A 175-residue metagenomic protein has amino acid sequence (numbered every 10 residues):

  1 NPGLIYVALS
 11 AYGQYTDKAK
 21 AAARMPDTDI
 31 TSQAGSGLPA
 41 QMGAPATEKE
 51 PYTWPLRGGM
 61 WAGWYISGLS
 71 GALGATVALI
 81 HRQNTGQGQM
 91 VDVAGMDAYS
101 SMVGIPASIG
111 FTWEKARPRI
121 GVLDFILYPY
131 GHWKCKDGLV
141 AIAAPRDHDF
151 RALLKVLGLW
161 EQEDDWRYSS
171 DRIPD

Functional and structural regions predicted by a protein language model:
N1-N84: N-terminal helix-loop segment corresponding to the beta1-alpha1 unit of nucleotide/adenylate-binding folds
L9-Y12, M96, I105: Active-site pre-Tyr helix/loop in NAD(P)-dependent dehydrogenases
Q14, A40, S101, A141 (+1 more regions): Short, acidic Gly/Pro/Ser/Thr-rich loop/turn segments
A22-M25, G110-P118, L157: Short, surface-exposed loop/helix-turn segments at secondary-structure junctions that function as lids/hinges flanking
A34-L38, S70, V91-A98, P145: NAD(P)-dependent dehydrogenases' Rossmann-like dinucleotide-binding region
P39-T47, G68-Q89, S101, I105-T112 (+1 more regions): Oxidoreductase and adenylate-handling cofactor-binding alpha/beta cores
P55-I66, G88-M90, I120-D124, Y128-Y130 (+2 more regions): A short glycine-threonine-serine/GTX helix/turn-capping micro-motif
Y128-D175: Aromatic-enriched alpha-helical interface/lid elements that frame and gate functional surfaces
